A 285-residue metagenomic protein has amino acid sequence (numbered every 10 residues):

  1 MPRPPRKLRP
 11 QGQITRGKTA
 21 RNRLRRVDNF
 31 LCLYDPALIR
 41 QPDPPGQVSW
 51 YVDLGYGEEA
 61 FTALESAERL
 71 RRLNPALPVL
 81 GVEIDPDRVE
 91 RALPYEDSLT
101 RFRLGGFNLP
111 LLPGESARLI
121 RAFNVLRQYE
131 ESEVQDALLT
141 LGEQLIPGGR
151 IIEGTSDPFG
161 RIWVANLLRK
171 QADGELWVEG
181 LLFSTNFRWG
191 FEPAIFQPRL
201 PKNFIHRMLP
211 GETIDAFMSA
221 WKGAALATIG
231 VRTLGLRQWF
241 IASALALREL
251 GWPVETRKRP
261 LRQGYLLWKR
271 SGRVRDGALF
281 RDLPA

Functional and structural regions predicted by a protein language model:
M1-D53, E58-A60: Class I SAM-dependent methyltransferase Rossmann-like catalytic core, especially the SAM/SAH-binding loop
V48-W50, A76-L80, G149: Residue-level recognition of the N-termini of beta-strands and the immediately preceding loop/turn
G57-P110: Class I SAM-dependent methyltransferase SAM/SAH-binding core
A117-Q135: A short SAM/SAH-binding and catalytic strip from SAM-dependent methyltransferases
Q135-P147: A short glycine-rich, Lys/Arg-flanked "PGG" loop and its adjoining helix->strand segment in the class I
L145-G160: Conserved beta-strand signature within the Rossmann-like core of class I S-adenosyl-L-methionine
V164-A244: A conserved mid-domain beta-alpha-beta active-site/ligand-binding segment of alpha/beta enzyme cores
V231-A285: C-terminal non-catalytic accessory extensions
